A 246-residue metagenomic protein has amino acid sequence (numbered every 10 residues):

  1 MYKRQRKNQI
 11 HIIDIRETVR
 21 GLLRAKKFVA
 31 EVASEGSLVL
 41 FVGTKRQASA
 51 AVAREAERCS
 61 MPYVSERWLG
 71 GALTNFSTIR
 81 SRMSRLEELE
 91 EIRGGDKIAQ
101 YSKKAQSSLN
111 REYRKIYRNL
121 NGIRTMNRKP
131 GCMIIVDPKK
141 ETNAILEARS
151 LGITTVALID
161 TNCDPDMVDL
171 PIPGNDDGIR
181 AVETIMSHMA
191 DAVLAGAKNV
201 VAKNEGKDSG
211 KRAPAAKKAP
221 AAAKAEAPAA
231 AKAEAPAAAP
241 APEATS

Functional and structural regions predicted by a protein language model:
M1-Q5: Conserved small/polar residues in nucleotide/adenosyl-binding loops
E17, T44-Q47, E66-T74, S84 (+4 more regions): Short, ordered loop/turn segments at secondary-structure junctions
T18-A33, K115-L120: Phosphate-interacting basic helix/loop segments used at nucleotide- and nucleic-acid interfaces
V39-G43, Q47-A50, E66-T74, Y101-T142 (+1 more regions): Glycine/charge-rich, flexible interdomain linkers and switch-proximal surface loops that mediate coupling
V39-V42, P62-S65, I134, T154-L158 (+1 more regions): Short hydrophobic alpha-helical runs that function as membrane-insertion/retention elements
E55-L109: Long, charge-dense
N143-K207: Short glycine/threonine-rich loop/turn motifs
A195-S246: Intrinsically disordered, compositionally biased charged tails
